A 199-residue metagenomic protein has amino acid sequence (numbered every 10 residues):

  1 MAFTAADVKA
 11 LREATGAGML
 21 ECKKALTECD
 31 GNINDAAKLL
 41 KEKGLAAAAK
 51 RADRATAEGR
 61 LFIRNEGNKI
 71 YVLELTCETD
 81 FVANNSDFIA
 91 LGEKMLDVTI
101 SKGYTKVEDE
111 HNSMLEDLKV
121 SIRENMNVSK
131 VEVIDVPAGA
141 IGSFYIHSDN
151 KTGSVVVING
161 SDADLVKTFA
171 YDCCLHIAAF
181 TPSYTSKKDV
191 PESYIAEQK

Functional and structural regions predicted by a protein language model:
A2-K199: N-terminal assembly/interaction segments in proteins that build large macromolecular machines
